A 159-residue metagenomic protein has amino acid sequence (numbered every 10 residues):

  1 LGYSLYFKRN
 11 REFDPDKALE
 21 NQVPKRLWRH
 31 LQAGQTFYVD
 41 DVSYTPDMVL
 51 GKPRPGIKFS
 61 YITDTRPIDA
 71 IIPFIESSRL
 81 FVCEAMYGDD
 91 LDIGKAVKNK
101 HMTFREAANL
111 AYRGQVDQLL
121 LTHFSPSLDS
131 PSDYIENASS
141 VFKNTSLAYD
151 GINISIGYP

Functional and structural regions predicted by a protein language model:
L1-L121, S132-Y134, G157-Y158: Metal-dependent phosphodiesterase/nuclease catalytic metal-binding core
G56, P131-G151: Short, electropositive alpha-helical surface patch
F124-S125: Short strand-turn motif at the edge of the Rossmann-like AdoMet-binding core
L128: Substrate-binding N-lobe of the ribokinase-like
K143, Y158-P159: C-terminal end-of-chain micro-motif
I152-I156: A short acidic, often aromatic-flanked loop/helix-cap motif at beta-alpha or helix-coil junctions that lines enzyme
